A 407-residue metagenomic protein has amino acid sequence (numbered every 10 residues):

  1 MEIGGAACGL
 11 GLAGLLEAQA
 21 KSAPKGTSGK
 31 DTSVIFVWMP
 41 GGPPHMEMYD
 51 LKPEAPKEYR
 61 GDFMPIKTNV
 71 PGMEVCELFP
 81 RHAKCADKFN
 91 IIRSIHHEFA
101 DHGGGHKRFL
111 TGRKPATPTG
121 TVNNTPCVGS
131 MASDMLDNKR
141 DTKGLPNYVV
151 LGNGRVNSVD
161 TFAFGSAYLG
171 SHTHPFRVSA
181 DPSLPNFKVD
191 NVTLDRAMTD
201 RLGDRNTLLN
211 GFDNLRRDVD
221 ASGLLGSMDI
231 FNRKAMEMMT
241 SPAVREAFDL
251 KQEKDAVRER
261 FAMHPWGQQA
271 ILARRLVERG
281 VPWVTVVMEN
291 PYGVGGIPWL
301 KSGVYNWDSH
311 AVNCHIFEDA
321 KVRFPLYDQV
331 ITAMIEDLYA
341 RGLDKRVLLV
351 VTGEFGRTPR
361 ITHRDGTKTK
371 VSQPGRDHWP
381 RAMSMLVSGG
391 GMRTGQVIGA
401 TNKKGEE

Functional and structural regions predicted by a protein language model:
M1-E407: Ligand-binding pockets and gating/stacking loops
